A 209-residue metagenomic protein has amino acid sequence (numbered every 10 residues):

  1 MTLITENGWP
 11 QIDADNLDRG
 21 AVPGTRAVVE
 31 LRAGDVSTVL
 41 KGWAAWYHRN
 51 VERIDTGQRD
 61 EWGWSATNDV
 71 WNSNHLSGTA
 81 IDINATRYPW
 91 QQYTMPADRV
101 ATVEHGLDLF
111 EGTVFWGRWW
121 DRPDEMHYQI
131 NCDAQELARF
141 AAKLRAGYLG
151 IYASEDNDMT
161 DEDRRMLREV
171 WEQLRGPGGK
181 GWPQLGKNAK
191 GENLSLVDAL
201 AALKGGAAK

Functional and structural regions predicted by a protein language model:
M1-V51: Active-site acidic/histidine clusters and adjacent loop/turn architecture that either coordinate catalytic ions
A27-D35, H75, Q91-D98, E162 (+2 more regions): Extracytoplasmic/periplasmic, Sec-exported soluble proteins
D35-W43, T79, R99-V103, F140 (+2 more regions): Stable alpha-helical elements in mature extracytoplasmic
V36-P89: Active-site-adjacent loop/helix surface patches within enzyme catalytic domains that shape the substrate-binding cleft
G42-N50, T86-P89, H105-T113, Q173 (+2 more regions): Structured segments of extracytoplasmic/periplasmic soluble domains in secreted or envelope-associated proteins
N50-W62, G112-R122, K180-G186: Short glycine-rich, low-complexity/disordered patches
N72-G78, A85-D158: Catalytic cores and adjacent binding grooves of peptidoglycan-active enzymes
D156-A207: Heptad-repeat coiled-coil amphipathic alpha-helices that mediate oligomerization/assembly
